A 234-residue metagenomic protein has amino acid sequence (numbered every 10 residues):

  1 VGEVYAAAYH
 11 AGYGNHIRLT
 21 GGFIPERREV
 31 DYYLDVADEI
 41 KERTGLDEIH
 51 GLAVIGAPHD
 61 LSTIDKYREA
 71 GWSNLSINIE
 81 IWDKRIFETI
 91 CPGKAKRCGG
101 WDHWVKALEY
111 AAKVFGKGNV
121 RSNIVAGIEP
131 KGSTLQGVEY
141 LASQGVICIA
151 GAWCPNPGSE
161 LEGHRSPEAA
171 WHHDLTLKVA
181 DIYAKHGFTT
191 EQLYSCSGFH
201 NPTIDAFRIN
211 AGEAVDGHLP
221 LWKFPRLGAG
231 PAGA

Functional and structural regions predicted by a protein language model:
G2, A6-A11, T20-H164: Conserved AdoMet/S-adenosylmethionine-binding subsite of the radical SAM
G12-Y13, G187: Glycine-centered secondary-structure boundary/capping sites
Y110, V114, K131, L135-A234: Auxiliary Fe-S-binding modules of radical SAM enzymes
